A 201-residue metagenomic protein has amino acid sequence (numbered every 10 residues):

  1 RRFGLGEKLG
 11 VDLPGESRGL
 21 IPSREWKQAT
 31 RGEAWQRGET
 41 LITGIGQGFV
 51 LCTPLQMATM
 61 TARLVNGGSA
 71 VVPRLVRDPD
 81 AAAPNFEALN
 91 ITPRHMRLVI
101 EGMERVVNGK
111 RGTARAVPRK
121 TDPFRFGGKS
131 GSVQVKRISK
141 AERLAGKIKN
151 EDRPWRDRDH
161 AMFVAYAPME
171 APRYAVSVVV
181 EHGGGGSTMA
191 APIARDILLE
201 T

Functional and structural regions predicted by a protein language model:
R1-V178: Beta-lactam-recognizing serine transpeptidase/beta-lactamase-like catalytic domain environment
M57, G186-L199: Short, charged, low-complexity patches
V65, V107, R195-T201: Short amphipathic alpha-helical signal-transduction/dimerization elements
E181-G184: A generic structural motif
